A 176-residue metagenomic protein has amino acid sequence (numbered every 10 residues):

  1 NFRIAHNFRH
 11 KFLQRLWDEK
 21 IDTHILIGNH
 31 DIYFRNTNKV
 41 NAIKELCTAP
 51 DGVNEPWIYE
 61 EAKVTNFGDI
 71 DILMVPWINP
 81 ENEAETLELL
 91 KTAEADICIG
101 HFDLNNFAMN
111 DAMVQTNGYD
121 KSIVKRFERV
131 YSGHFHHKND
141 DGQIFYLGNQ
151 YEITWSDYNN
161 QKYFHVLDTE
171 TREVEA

Functional and structural regions predicted by a protein language model:
N1-V64, I123-F127: Core catalytic region of metal-dependent phosphoesterases/phosphodiesterases, especially metallo-beta-lactamase-like
F8-W17, G52-E55, L87, Y158-Q161 (+1 more regions): Catalytic phosphate/metal-binding cores of nucleic-acid and nucleotide-processing enzymes, i.e., regions that mediate
R9, G28, I72, H101 (+3 more regions): Divalent metal-coordination and catalytic microenvironments
T23-I25, I72, D96, V130 (+1 more regions): Hydrophobic/aromatic residues located in beta-strands of well-ordered beta-sheets within soluble catalytic
I25-N36, T65, N79-N82, L104-M109 (+2 more regions): Active-site environment of divalent metal-dependent phosphoester hydrolases
D69-I78, I97-H101, F145-G148: Active-site-proximal beta-strand elements of phosphoester/diester hydrolases
N79-F127: Active-site-proximal segments of metal-dependent phosphoesterases and phosphodiesterases across multiple
N110-R172: Conserved beta-sheet core of the metallophosphoesterase superfamily
